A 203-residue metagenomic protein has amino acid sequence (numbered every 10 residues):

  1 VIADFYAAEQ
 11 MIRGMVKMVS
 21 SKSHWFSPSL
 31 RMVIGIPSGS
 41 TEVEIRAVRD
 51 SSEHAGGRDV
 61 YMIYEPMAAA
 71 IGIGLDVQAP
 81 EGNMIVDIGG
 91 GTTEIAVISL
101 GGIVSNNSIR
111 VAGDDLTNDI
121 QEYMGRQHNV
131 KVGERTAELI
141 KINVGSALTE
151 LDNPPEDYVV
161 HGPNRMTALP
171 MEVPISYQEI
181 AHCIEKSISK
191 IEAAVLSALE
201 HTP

Functional and structural regions predicted by a protein language model:
V1-I88, I98-T202: Nucleotide/phosphate-binding catalytic cleft detector across ATP-hydrolyzing and phosphate-transferring enzymes
T93-E94: Positively charged, low-complexity, intrinsically disordered RNA-binding extensions
